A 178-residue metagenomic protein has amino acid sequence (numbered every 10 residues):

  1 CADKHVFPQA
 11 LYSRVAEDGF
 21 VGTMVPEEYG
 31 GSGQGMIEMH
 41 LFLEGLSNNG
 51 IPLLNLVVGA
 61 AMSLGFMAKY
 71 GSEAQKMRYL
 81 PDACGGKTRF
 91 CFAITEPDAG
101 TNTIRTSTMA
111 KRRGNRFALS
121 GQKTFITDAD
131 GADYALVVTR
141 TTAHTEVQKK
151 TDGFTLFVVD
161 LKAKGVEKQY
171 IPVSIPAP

Functional and structural regions predicted by a protein language model:
C1-D3: C-terminal helix-coil-helix/basic helical segment that borders enzyme active sites and/or dimer interfaces and provides
Q9, A16-K87, T127-Y134: Internal helix-loop-helix
L56, D98-T101, F125-D128, V147-Q148 (+1 more regions): Short Gly/Pro-enriched turn/cap motifs at secondary-structure boundaries
L64-Y70, F92-A93, I104, H144-T145: Flexible, glycine-rich active-site loops centered on histidine and acidic residues that chelate a metal or position
G86-I94: A short, Trp-centered hydrophobic/proline-enriched beta-strand micro-motif
N102-S120: Cytochrome P450 C-terminal beta-domain/meander region
R105-S107, K162-P178: Flexible, small-/acidic-enriched active-site or ligand-binding loops
R116-Q169: A short core secondary-structure module
